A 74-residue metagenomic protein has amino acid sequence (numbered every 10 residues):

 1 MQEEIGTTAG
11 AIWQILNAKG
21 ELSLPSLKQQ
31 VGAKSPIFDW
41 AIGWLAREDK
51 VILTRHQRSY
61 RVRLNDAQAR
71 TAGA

Functional and structural regions predicted by a protein language model:
Q2-A9, S23, R55-A74: Short, cationic-aromatic polyanion-contact patches
A9-L16: Hydrophobic residues on short alpha-helical segments
N17, G43, R47: Residue-level detection of the helix-turn-helix DNA-binding "recognition helix"
A18-Q30: Short acidic, hydrophobic short linear motifs in intrinsically disordered regions
K28, A41, K50: Catalytic cores of transferase enzymes with a strong primary signal for eukaryotic protein kinases
A33-W44: Short amphipathic alpha-helical interaction segments
A46-H56: A short, conserved structural fragment
